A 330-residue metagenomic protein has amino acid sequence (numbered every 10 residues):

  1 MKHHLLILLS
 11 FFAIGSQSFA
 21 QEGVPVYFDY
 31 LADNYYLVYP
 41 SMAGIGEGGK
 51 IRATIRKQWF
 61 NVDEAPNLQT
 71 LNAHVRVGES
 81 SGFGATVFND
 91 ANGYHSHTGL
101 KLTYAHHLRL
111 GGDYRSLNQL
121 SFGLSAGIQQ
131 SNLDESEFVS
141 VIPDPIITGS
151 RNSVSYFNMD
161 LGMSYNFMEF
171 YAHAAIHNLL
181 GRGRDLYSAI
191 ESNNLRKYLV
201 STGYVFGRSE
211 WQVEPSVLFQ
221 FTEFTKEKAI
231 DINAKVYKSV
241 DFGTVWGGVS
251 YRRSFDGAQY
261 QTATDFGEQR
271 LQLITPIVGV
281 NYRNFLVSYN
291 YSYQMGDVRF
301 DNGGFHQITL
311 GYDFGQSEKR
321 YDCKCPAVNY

Functional and structural regions predicted by a protein language model:
M1-H4, G112: Positively charged n-region of N-terminal signal peptides that target proteins for export
H4-I14: Sec-dependent N-terminal signal peptides
G15-A20: Sec/Tat signal peptide C-region and signal peptidase I cleavage site
Q21-Y330: Subset of outer-membrane beta-barrel
